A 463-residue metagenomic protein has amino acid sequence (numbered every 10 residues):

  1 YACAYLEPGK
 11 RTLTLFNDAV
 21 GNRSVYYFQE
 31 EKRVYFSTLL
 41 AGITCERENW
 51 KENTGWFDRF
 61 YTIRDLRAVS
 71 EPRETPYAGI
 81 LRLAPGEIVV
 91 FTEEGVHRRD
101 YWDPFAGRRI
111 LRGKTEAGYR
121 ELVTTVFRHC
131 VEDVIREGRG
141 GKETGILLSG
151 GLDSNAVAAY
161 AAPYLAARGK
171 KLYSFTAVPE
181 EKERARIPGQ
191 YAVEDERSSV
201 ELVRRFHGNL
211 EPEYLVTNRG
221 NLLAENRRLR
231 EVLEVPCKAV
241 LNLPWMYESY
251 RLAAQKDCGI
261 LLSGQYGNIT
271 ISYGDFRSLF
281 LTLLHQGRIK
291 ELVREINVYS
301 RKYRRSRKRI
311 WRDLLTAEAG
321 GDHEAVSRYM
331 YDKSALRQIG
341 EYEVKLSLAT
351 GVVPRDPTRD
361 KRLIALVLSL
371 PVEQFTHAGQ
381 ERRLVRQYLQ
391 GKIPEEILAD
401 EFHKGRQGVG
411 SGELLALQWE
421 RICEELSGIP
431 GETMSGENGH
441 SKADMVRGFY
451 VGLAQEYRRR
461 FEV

Functional and structural regions predicted by a protein language model:
Y1-A2, R139-T144, N209-S272, R305-P354 (+1 more regions): Conserved adenosine/adenylate-binding substructure
Y1-L215, R228, G391: Cysteine-centered catalytic environments shared across enzyme families
Y26-Q29, V157-A158, I271, I364-S369: Short hydrophobic alpha-helical segments that form membrane-spanning helices or hydrophobic packing faces of helical
N53, F57, Y119, V123 (+10 more regions): Hydrophobic (often cysteine-bearing) scaffold residues that line and stabilize catalytic clefts of nucleotide/cofactor
Y77-P85, V96, C258, V293-V463: Adenosyl-5′-phosphate
N155-A162, Y250-R251, A365, R386: Short, hydrophobic alpha-helix immediately C-terminal to the catalytic nucleophile
E180-Y250, D275-L279, L283, P371-T376: ATP-dependent adenylate-handling ligase core
T270-N297: A mobile, often basic/glycine-rich helix-loop segment that functions as the active-site lid/recognition loop
